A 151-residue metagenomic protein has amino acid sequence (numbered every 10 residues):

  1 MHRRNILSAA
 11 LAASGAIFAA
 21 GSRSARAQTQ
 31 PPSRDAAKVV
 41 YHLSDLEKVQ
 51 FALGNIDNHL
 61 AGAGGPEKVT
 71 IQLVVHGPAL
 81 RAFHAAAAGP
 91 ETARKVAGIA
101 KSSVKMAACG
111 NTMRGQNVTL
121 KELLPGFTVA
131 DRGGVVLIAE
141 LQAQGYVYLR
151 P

Functional and structural regions predicted by a protein language model:
N5-A25: N-terminal export signals
A20-Y41, K48: C-terminal segment of N-terminal export signals and the immediately downstream linker at the start of the mature
A36, P66-K68, K101: Extracytoplasmic
V40-H42, Q72-V74, K105-A108: Structural recognition of the beta-strand scaffold that forms the well-ordered cores of secreted hydrolase catalytic
H42-L53, F83, A87: Short, glycine-rich nucleotide/cofactor-binding loops
A52-G65: Histidine-anchored nucleotide/phosphate-binding helix
T70-A82: Acidic helix-start/capping segments at beta-turn-to-alpha-helix junctions
A86-P151: A cross-taxonomic marker for long C-terminal extensions/tails that follow the last structured domain
